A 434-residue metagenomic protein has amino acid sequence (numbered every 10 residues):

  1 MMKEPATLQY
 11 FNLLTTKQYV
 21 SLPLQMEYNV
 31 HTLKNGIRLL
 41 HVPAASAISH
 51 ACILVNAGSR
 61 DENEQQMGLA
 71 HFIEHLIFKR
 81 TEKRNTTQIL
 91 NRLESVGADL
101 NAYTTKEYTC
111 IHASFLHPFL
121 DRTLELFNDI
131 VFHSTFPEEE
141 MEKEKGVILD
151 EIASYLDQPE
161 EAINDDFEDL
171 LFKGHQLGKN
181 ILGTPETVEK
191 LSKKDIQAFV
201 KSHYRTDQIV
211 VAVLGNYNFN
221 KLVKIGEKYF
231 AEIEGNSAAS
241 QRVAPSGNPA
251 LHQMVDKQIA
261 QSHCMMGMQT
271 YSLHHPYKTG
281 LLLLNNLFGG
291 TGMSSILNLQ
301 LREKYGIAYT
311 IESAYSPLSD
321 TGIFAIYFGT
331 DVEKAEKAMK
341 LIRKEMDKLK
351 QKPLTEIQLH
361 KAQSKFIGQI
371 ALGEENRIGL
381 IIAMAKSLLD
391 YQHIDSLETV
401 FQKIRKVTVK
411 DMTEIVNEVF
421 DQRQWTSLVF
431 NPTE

Functional and structural regions predicted by a protein language model:
M1-Q25: N-terminal amphipathic/basic-hydrophobic helices that include classical n-h-c signal peptides and signal-anchor
Y10-L14, Y19, T32, Q88-A238 (+6 more regions): Charge-rich, well-structured scaffold segments of protease-associated domains
P23-I48: N- or domain-start disorder-to-order transition segments that initiate the globular core
I37, H41, S59, G235-N236 (+2 more regions): A glycine- and charged-residue-rich anion-binding loop/surface
L40, C52-L54, I77, N101-Y103 (+2 more regions): Short, conserved beta-strand segments within well-ordered enzyme catalytic domains that often line or immediately flank
P43-A45, C52-L54, S237-S295: His/Glu-based metal-binding/catalytic segments typifying zinc-dependent metallopeptidases
P43-L93, F167, Y204, P276-F288 (+1 more regions): Active/ligand-binding-proximal structured segments within catalytic/core domains that scaffold catalytic residues
S46-I48, K106, T206, I259-H263 (+1 more regions): Short, solvent-exposed loop/turn segments at the edges of secondary structure
